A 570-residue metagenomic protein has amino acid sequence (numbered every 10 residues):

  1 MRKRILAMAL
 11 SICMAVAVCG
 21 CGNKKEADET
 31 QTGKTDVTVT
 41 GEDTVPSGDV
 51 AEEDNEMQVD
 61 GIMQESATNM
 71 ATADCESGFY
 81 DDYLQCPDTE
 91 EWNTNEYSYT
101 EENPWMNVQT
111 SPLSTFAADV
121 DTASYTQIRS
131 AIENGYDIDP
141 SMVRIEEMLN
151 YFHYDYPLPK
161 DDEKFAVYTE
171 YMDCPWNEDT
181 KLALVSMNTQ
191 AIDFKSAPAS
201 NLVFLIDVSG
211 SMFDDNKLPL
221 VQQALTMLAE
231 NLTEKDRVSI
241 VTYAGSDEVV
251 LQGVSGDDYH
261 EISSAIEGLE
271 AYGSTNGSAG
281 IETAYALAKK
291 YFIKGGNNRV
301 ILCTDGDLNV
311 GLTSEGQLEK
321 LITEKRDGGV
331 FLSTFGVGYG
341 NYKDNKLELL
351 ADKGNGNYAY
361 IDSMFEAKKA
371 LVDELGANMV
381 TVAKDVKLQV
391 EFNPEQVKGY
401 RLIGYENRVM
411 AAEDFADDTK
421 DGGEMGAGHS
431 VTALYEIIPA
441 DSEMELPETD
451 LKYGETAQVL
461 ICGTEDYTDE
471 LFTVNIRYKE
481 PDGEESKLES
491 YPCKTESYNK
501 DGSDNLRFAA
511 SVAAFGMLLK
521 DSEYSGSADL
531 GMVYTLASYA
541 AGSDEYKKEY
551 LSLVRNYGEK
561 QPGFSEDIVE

Functional and structural regions predicted by a protein language model:
M1-I5, A9-L10: Positively charged n-region of N-terminal signal peptides that target proteins for export
V16-G20: C-terminal motif of bacterial Sec signal peptides marking the signal peptidase cleavage site
G22-E26, V167-D385, M444-T464, L551 (+1 more regions): Exposed acidic/Ser/Thr-rich ligand/metal-binding surfaces
K24-S98: N-terminal, intrinsically disordered, polar/charged segments of Gram-positive cell-envelope systems that serve as
N69, N107-T110, S114, T122-R129 (+2 more regions): Long, acidic serine/threonine- and proline-rich intrinsically disordered regions
E96-K181: Acidic/polar low-complexity segments with low predicted structural confidence
D119-D121, N188-Q190, E391-N393, I438-A440 (+1 more regions): Solvent-exposed residues in well-ordered beta-strands and their adjoining turns, especially edge/terminal strands
F331, K353-D362, A367-T432: Polar, glycine-rich mid-to-C-terminal structural blocks that act as macromolecule-binding/assembly scaffolds
